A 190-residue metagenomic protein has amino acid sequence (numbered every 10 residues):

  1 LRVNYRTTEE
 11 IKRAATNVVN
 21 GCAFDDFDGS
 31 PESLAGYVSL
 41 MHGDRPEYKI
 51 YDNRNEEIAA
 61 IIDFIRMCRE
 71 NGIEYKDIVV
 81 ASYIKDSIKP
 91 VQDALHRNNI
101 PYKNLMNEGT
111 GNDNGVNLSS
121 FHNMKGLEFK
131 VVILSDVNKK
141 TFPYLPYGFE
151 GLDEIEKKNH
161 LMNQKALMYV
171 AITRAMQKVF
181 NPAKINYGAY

Functional and structural regions predicted by a protein language model:
L1-A35: Conserved coupling/interface region of RecA-like P-loop/ASCE motor cores
T7-R13, F24-F27, I88-V91, L127-E128 (+2 more regions): Switch/connector loops and helix/strand junctions flanking conserved nucleotide-binding motifs in nucleotide-processing
I11, V80, G126, A171: Hydrophobic, well-ordered secondary-structure elements that form the walls of internal hydrophobic environments
A35-R45, Y147-G148: Short, basic/glycine-rich phosphate-binding loops at helix/coil junctions that contact nucleotide phosphates
H42-P46, N114-V116, L127-V132, A175-V179: Short glycine-/polar-rich loops that comprise or flank the Walker A/P-loop and associated switch/sensor motifs
E47-F121, K125: Conserved helicase/translocase motor-coupling segment
V116-E150: A short beta-strand element within the Helicase C-terminal
V137-Y190: C-terminal accessory regions
